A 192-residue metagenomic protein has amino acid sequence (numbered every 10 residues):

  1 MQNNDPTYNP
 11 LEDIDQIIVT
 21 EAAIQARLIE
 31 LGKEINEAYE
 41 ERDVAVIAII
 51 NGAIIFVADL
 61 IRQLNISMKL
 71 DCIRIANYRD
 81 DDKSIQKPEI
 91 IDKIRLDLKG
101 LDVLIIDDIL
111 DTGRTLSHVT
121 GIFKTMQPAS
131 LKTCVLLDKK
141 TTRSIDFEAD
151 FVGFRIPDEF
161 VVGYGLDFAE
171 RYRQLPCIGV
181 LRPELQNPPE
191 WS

Functional and structural regions predicted by a protein language model:
M1-S192: PRPP-associated nucleotide enzymes
